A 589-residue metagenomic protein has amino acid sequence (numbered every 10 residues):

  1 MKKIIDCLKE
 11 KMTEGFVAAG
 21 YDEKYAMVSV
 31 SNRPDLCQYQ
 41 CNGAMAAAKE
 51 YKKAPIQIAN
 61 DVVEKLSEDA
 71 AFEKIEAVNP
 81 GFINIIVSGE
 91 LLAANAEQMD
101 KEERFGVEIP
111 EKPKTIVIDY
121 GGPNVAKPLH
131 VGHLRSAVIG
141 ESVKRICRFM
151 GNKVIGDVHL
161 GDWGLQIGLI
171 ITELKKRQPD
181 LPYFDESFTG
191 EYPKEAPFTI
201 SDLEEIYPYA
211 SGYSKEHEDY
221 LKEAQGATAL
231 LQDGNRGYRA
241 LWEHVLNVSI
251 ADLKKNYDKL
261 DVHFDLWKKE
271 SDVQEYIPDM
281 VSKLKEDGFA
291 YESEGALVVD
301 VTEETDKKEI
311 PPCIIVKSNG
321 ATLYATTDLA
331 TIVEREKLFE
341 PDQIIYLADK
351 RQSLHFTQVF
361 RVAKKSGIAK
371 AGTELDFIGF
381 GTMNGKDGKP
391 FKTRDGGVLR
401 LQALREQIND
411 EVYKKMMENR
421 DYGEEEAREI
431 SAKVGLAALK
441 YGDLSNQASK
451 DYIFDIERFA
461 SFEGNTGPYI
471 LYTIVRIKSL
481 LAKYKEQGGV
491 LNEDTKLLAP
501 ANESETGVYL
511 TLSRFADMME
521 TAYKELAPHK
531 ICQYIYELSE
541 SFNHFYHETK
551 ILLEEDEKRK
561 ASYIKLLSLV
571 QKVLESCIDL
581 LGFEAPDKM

Functional and structural regions predicted by a protein language model:
M1-Y21: Generic start-of-chain signal for non-secretory N-termini
V17-A46, Y51-M589: NTP-dependent nucleotidyl-transfer catalytic core
